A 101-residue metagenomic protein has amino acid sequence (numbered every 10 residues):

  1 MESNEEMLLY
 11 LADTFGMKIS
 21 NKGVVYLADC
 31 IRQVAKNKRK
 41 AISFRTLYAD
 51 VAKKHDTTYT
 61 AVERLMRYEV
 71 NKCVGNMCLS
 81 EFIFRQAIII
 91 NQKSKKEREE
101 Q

Functional and structural regions predicted by a protein language model:
S3-F15, I19-V25, D29-C30, K36-Q101: Basic, alpha-helical nucleic-acid-binding regions used in initiation and control of genome expression
